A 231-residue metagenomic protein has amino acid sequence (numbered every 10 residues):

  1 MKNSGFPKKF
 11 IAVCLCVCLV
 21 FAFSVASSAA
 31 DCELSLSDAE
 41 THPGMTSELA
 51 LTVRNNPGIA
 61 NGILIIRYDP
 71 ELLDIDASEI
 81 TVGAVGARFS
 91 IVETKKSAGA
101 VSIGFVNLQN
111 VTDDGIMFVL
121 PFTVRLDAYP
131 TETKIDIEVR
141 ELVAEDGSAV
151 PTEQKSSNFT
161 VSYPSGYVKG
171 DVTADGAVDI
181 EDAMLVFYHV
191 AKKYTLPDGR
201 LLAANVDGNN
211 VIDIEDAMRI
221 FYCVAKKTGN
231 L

Functional and structural regions predicted by a protein language model:
M1-K2, I212: Helix-centric, low-specificity signal for extended rod-like, repetitive segments
K2-V13, V17-Y167: Acidic, low-complexity intrinsically disordered segments
F21-A30, L64, N158-L231: Cellulosome-associated attachment modules in secreted, modular CAZymes
